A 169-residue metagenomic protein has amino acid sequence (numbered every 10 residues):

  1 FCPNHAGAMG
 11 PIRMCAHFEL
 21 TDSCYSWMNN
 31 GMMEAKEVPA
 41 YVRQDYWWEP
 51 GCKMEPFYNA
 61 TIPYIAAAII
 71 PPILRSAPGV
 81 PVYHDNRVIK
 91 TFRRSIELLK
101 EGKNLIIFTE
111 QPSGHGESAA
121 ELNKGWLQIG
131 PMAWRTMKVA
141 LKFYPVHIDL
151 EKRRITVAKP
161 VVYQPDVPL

Functional and structural regions predicted by a protein language model:
F1-P168: Soluble catalytic domains of membrane acyltransferases
